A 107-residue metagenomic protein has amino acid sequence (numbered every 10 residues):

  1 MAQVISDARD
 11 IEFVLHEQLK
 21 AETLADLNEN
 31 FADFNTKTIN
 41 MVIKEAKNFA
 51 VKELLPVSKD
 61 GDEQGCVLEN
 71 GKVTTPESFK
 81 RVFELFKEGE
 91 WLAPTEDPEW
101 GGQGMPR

Functional and structural regions predicted by a protein language model:
M1-R107: Amphipathic, small/basic residue-rich leader segments at the start of a protein or domain
